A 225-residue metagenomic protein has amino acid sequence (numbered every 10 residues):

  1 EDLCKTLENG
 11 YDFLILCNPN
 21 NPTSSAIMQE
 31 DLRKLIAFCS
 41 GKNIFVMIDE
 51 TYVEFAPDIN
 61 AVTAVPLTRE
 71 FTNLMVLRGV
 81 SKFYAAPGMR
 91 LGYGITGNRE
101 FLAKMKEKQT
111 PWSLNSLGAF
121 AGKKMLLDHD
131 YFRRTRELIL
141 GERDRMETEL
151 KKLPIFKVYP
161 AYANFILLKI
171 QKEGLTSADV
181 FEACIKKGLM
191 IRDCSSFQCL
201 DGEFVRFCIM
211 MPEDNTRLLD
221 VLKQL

Functional and structural regions predicted by a protein language model:
E1-G10, P22-V46, E50-Y84: Active-site pre-lysine segment of PLP-dependent enzymes
C4, E30, K186-K187, S196-L225: PLP-dependent enzyme catalytic core of the Aspartate aminotransferase-like
F13-C17, M47, Y93-I95: Structural motif
N73-Y159: PLP-dependent aminotransferase class I/II
T96, L168-K172, I209-M211: Short beta-strand-to-loop capping motifs
I139-L140, L153-K187: Conserved PLP-binding catalytic core of the aspartate aminotransferase-like
